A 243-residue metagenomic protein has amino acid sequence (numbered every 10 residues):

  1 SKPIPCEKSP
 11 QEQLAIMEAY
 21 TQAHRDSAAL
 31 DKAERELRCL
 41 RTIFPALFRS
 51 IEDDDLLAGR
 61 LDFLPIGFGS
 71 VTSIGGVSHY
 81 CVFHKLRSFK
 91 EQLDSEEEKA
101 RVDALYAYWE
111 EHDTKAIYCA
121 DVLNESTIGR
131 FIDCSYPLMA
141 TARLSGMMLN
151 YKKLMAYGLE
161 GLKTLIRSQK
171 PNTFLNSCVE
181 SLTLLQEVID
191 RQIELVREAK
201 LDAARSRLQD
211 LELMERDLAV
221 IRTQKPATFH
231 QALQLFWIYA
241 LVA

Functional and structural regions predicted by a protein language model:
S1-S168: Long, non-catalytic protein-protein interaction scaffolds
A156-A243: Structured, charged N-terminal subsegments at the starts of enzyme catalytic cores and at intra-chain domain/subunit
